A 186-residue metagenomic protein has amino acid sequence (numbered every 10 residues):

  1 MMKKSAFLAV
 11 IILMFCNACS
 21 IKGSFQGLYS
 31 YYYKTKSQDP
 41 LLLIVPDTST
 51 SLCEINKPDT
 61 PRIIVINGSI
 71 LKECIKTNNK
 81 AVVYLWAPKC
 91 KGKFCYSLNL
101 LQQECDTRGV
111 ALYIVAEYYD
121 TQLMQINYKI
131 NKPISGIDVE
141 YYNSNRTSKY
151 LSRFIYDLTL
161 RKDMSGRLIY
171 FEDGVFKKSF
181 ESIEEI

Functional and structural regions predicted by a protein language model:
M1-S5: Positively charged n-region of N-terminal signal peptides that target proteins for export
F15-A18: C-terminal motif of bacterial Sec signal peptides marking the signal peptidase cleavage site
G23-C74: N-terminal "domain-start" segment that seeds a small globular fold
K72-L100: Short active-site neighborhood of thiol/selenol oxidoreductases, capturing the structured segment around
V83, F94-P133: Structural microenvironment flanking redox-active thiols in thiol-disulfide oxidoreductases
N127-S165: Short, internal strand/loop/helix patches that form the active-site neighborhood or redox-interaction surface
M164-S179: A short, hydrophobic beta-strand/beta-hairpin element that forms part of a small beta-sheet core
S182-I186: A short acidic/small-residue loop/turn micro-motif
